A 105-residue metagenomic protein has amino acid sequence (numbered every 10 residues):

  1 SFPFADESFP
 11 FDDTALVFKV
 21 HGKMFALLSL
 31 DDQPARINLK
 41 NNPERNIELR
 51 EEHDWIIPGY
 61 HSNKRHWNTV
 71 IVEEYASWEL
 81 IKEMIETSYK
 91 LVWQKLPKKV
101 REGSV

Functional and structural regions predicted by a protein language model:
S1-V105: Charge-dense, helix-prone N-terminal extensions
